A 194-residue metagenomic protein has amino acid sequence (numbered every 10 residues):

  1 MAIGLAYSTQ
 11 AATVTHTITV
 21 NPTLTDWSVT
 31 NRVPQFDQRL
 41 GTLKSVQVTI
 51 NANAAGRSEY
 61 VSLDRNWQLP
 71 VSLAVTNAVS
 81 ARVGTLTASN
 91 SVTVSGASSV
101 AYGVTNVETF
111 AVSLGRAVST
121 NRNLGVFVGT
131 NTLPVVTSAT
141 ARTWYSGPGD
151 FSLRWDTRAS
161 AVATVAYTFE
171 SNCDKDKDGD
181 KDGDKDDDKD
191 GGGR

Functional and structural regions predicted by a protein language model:
M1-G4: Bacterial N-terminal signal peptides
A6-T9: N-terminal signal peptide c-region/cleavage motif recognized by signal peptidases
A11-R65, T157-S160, T164-K175, G192-R194: N-terminal segment immediately downstream of the Sec signal-peptide cleavage site in secreted/extracellular proteins
A11-T13, T17-T30, S89, S95-S113: Solvent-exposed, conformationally flexible loop/turn segments
L63-S95, A163: Extended low-complexity, serine/threonine- and proline-enriched intrinsically disordered segments
A81-T87, R122-P134, F169-S171: A short, structured loop/turn motif at beta-sheet edges
S99-D156: Cysteine-clustered segments with highest specificity for TGF-beta superfamily mature ligands
K175-K181, K185, K189: Asparagine/serine/threonine-enriched low-complexity, disordered tracts, especially those forming N-linked glycosylation
